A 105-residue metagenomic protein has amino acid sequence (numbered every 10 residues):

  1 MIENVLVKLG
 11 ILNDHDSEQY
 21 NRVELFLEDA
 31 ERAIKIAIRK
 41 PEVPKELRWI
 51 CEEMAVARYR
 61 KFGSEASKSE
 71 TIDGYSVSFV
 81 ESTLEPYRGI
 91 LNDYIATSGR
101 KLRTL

Functional and structural regions predicted by a protein language model:
M1-W49, G89-L105: Conserved short "hinge" loops at termini or chain/domain junctions
E53, A57-L105: Short loop/turn elements at secondary-structure junctions
